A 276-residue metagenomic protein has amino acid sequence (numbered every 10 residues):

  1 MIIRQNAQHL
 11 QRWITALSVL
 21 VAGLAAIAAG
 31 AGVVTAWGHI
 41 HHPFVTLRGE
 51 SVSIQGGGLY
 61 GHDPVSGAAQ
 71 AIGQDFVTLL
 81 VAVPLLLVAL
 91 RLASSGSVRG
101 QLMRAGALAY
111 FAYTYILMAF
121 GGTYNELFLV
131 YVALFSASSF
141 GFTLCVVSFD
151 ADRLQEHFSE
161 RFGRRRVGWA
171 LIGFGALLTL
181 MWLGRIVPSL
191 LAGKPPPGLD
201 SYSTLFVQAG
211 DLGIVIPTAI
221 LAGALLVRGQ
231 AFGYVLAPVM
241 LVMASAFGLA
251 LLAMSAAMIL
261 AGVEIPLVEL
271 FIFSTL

Functional and structural regions predicted by a protein language model:
T15-A28, Y110-Y113, A133-A151, R161-P188 (+2 more regions): Alpha-helical transmembrane segments of multi-pass integral membrane proteins
G23-I40: Alpha-helical transmembrane segments of multi-pass membrane proteins
H41, G67-D75, P195-T218: A loop-to-helix transmembrane entry motif
Q55-L80: Interfacial helix-start motif at the membrane-water boundary
L85-L90, T143-D150, G213-F232: Alpha-helical transmembrane segments in multipass membrane proteins, preferentially the mid-helix core
A89-L144, E156-S159: Membrane-interface helix-loop-helix junctions at boundaries between adjacent transmembrane segments
T123-F135, G198, V263-F273: Non-cytosolic membrane-interface motifs at loop->transmembrane helix junctions
T204, Q208, A253, V263-L276: Membrane-interface transmembrane-helix boundary segments in multi-pass integral membrane proteins
